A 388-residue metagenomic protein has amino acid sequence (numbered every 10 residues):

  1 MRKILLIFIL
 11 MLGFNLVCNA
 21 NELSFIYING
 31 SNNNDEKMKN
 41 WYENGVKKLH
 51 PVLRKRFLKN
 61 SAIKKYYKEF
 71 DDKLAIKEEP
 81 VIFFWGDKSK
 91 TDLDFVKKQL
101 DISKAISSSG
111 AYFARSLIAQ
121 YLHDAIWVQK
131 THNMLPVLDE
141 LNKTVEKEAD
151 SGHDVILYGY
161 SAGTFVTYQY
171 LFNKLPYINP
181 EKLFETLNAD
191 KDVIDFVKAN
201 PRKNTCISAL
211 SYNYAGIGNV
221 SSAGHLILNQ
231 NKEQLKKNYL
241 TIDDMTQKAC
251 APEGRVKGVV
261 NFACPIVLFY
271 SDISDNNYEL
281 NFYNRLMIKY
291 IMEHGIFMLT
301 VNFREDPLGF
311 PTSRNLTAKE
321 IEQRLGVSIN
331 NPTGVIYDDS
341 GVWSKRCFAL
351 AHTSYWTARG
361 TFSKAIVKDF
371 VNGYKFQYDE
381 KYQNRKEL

Functional and structural regions predicted by a protein language model:
M1-A20: Classical Sec-dependent N-terminal signal peptides that target proteins to the secretory pathway
N21-F25: Extreme N-terminal starter segment of soluble prokaryotic enzymes
I26, V81-F83, I156, G258-V260 (+1 more regions): Hydrophobic/aromatic beta-strand patches that form the interior of the parallel beta-sheet core in alpha/beta enzyme
I28-S151: Active-site catalytic motif of lipid deacylating hydrolases and related acyltransferases
N29-N33, I126-M292: Serine-dependent carboxylesterase/thioesterase catalytic core of lipase-like alpha/beta-hydrolase/SGNH enzymes
N33-D35, K88-K90, F165, V267 (+1 more regions): Short, acidic Gly/Pro/Ser/Thr-rich loop/turn segments
K37, L228-Q230, A249-L388: Lipolytic serine-hydrolase domain surface
N40-L49, Q169-P176, L316-T317: Amphipathic alpha-helical scaffolding segments
